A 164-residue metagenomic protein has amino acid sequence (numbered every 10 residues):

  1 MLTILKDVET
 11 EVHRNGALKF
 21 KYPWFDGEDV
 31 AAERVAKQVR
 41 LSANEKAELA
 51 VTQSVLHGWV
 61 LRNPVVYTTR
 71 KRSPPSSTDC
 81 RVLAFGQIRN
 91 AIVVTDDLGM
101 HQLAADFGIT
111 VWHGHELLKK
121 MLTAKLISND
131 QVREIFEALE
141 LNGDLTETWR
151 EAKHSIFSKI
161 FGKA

Functional and structural regions predicted by a protein language model:
M1-A91, L98, E116, R133-A138 (+1 more regions): Active-site-proximal, substrate-binding regions of enzyme catalytic domains and RNA-binding/basic surfaces
G16, F107-G108: Active-site catalytic pocket residues across diverse enzymes, especially alpha/beta-hydrolases
Q87, A105, L122-T123: Short polybasic/polar patches that bind polyanions
H101-F107: Short active-site loop/helix that positions an aromatic residue
G114-S128: Long, charge-dense
